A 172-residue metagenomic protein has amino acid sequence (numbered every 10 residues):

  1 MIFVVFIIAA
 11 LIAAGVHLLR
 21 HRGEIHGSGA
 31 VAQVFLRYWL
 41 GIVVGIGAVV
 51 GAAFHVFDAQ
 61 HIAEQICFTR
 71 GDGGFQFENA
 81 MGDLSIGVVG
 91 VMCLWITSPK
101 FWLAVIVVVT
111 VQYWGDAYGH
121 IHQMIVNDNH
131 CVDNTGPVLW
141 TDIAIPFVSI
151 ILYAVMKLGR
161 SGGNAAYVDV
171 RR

Functional and structural regions predicted by a protein language model:
M1-V16, D142: Hydrophobic transmembrane alpha-helical segments in integral membrane proteins
I12-R20, M92-C93, I145-N164: Membrane-water interface at the C-terminal end of transmembrane alpha helices
W39-V44, F68-I86: A loop-to-helix transmembrane entry motif
A53-G71: Membrane-helix interface/capping segments
Q65-G74, N129-W140: Non-cytosolic membrane-interface motifs at loop->transmembrane helix junctions
G82-I86, A104-H122, I145-V148: Hydrophobic alpha-helical membrane segments
L94-L103, A117-T135: Membrane-helix boundary connector in multi-pass membrane proteins
G162-R172: Short, highly charged, low-complexity non-transmembrane loops/tails of multi-pass membrane proteins
